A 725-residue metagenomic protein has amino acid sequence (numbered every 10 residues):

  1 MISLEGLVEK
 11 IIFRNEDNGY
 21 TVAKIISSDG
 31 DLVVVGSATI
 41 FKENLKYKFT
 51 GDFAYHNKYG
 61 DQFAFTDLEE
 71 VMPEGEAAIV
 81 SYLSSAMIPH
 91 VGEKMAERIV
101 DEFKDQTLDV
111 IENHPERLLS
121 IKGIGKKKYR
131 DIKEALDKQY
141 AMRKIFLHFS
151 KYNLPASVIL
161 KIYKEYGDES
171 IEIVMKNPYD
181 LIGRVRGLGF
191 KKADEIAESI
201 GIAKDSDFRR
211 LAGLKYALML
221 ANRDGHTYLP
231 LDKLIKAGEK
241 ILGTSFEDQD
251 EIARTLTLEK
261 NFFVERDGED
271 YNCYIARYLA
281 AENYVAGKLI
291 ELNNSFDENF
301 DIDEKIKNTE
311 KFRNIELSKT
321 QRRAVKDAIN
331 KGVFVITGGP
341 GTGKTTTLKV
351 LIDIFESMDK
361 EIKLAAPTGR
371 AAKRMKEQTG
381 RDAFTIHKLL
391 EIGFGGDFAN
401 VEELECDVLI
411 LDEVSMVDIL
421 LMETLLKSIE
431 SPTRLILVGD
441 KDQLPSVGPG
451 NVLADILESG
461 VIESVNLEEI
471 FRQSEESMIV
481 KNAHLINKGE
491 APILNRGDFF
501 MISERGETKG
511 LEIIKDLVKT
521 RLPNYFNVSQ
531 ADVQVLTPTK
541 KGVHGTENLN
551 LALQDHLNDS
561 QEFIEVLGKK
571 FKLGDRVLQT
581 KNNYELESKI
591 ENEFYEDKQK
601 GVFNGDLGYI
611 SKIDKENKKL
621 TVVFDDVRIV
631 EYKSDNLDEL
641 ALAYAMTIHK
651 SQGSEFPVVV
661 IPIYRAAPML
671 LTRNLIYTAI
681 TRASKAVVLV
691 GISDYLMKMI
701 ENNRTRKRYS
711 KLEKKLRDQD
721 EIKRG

Functional and structural regions predicted by a protein language model:
M1-D301: Accessory, non-ATPase domains that flank or precede helicase/AAA+ motor cores in DNA-metabolism machines
N44-K48, G574, G605: Loop/turn positions that initiate beta-strands
M87, S120, G338, A366 (+1 more regions): The Walker A (P-loop) glycine that initiates the GxxxxGKT/S ATP-binding motif of P-loop NTPases
E265-G339, T346, I352: Pre-Walker A segment
V335, V350, I354, M358-K360 (+8 more regions): Conserved helicase motor core of SF1/SF2 NTP-dependent helicases
K441-K600: Conserved helicase motor core of P-loop NTPases
N604-G725: C-terminal accessory regions
